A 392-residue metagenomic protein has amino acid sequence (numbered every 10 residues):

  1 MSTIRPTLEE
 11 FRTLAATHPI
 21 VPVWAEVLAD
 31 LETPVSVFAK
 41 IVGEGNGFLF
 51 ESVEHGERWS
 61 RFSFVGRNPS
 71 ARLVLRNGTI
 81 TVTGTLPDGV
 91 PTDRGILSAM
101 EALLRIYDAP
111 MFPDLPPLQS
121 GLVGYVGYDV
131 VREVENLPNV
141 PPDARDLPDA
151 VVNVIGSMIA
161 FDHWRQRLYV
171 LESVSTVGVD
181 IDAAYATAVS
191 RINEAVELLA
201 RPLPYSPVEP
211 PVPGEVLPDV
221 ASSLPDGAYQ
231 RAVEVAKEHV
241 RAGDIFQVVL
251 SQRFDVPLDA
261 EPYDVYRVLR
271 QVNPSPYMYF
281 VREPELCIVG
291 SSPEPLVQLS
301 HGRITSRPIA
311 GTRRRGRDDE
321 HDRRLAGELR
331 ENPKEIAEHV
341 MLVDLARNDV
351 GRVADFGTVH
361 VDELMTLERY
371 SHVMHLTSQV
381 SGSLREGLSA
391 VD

Functional and structural regions predicted by a protein language model:
M1-D392: Extended alpha-helical targeting/anchoring segments, especially N-terminal organellar/secretory targeting helices
